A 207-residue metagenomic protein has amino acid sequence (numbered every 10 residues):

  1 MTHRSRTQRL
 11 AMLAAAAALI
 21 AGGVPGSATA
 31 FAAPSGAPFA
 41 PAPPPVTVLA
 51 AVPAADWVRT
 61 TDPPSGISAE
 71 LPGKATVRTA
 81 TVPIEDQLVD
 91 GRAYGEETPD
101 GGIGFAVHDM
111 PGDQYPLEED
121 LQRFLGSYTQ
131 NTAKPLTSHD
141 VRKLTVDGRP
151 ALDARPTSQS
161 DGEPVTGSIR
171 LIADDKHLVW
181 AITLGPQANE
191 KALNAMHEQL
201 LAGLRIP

Functional and structural regions predicted by a protein language model:
M1-P34: Secretory targeting and sorting signals
L19, A75, D120-T132, H177-P207: Surface-exposed amphipathic alpha-helical segments
P25-P44, A50: Sec-dependent signal peptide cleavage junction
V46-D90, E198, G203-P207: N-terminal "mature-domain start" segment
E70, T76, A80-A93, G126-A173: Signature of long, low-cysteine stretches enriched in small and polar/charged residues
V82, H108-Y115, L144, L184-K191: Second-shell loop/turn segments in exported
A93-E119: A short acidic-to-branched-hydrophobic micro-motif
T98-G102, I172-L178: Short, solvent-exposed coil/turn segments at beta-strand boundaries
